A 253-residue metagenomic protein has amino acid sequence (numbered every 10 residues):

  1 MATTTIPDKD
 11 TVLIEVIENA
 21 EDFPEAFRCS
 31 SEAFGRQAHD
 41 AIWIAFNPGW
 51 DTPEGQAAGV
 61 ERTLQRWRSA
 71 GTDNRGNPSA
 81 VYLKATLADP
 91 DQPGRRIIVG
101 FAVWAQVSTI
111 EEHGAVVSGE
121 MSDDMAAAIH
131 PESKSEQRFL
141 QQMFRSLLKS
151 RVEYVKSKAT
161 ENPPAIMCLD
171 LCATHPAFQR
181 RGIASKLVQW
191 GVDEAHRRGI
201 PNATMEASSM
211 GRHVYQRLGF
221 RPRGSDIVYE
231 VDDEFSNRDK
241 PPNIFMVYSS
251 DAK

Functional and structural regions predicted by a protein language model:
T11-H39: A short beta-loop-alpha structural element at the N-terminal edge of CoA-dependent acyl/N-acetyltransferase catalytic
I42-Q92, L148-K149, K156-K158: Active-site rim helix/loop that mediates acceptor-substrate recognition in acyltransferases
A70-N74, P78-S79, Q92-A173, Q179 (+2 more regions): Conserved acyl-donor/pantetheine-binding loop and adjacent beta-alpha core of acyl/acetyltransferases and related
A80-Y82, K240-M246: Short hydrophobic/aromatic beta-strand or adjacent loop that forms the aromatic wall/cage of a ligand/substrate-binding
M167, A195-A207: Conserved GNAT acetyl-CoA-binding A-motif
T174, R180-D193, R217: Conserved acetyl-CoA-binding loop-helix of GNAT-fold acetyltransferases
H175, S208: Residue-level recognition of the GNAT/N-acetyltransferase active site
S185, R197-R198, S209-Y229: Conserved active-site alpha-helix within GNAT-family acetyltransferase domains
